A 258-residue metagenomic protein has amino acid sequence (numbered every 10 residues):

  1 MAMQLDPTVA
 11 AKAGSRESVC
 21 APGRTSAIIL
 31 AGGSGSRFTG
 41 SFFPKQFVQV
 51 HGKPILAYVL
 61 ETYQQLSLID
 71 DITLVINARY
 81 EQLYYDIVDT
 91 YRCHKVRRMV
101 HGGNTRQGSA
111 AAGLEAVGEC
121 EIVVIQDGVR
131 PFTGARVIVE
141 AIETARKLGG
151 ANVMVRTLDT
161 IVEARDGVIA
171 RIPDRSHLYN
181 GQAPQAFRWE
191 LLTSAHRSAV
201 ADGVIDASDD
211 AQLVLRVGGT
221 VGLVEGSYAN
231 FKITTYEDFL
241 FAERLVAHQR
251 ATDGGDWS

Functional and structural regions predicted by a protein language model:
M1-I28, Q65, D209-A211, L215 (+2 more regions): SAM-dependent methyltransferases
E17-Q82: N-terminal glycine-rich phosphate-binding loop and ensuing alpha1 helix
I29, L56, G113, Q126-D127 (+3 more regions): Residue-level signal for inorganic ion chemistry
F38, Y84-Y85, A141, A242: Hydrophobic packing residues within well-ordered alpha-helices of enzyme cores
L60-Q64, V88, V117: Hydrophobic C-terminal alpha-helix "anchor/cap" residues
D89-I122: Short phosphate-binding loop-to-helix
C120-R130: Short beta-strand-to-loop acidic/aromatic patch adjacent to the donor-nucleotide binding site
F132-V224, S258: Conserved core of the sugar-phosphate nucleotidyltransferase
